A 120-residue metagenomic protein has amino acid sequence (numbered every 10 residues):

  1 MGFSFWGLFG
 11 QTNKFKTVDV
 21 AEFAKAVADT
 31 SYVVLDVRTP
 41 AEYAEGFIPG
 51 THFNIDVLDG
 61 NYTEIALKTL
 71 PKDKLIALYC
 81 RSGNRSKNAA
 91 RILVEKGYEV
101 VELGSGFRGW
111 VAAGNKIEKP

Functional and structural regions predicted by a protein language model:
G2-Y32, P40-L75, N84-P120: Rhodanese-like catalytic fold shared by cysteine-dependent sulfurtransferases and DSP/PTP-type phosphatases
Y79: Short, surface-exposed ligand- or partner-binding patches at beta-edge/loop junctions that are enriched in aromatics
